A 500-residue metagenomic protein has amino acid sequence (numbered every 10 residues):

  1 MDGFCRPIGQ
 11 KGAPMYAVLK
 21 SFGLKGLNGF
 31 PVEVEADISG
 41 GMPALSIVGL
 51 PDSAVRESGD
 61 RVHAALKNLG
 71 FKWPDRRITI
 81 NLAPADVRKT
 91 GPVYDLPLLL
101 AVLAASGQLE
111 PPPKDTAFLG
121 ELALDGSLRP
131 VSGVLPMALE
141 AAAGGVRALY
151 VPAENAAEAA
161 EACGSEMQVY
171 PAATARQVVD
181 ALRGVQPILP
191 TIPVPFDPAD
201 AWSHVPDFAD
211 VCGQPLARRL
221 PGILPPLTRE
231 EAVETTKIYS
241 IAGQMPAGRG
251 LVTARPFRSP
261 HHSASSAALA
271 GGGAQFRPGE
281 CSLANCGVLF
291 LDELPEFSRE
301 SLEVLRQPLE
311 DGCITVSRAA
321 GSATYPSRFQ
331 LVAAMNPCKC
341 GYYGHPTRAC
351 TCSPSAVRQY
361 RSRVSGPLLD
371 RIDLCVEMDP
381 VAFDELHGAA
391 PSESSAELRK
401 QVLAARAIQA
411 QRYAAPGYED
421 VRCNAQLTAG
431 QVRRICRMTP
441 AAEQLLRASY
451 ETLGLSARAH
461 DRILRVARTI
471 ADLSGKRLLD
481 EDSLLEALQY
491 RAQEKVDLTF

Functional and structural regions predicted by a protein language model:
D2-P215, H460, R477-F500: Peripheral, non-AAA+ core regions of ATP-driven protein-machinery
V32-I38, L269, D373-E377: Short beta-strand elements
A54-G59, K72-P74, N81-G91, F276 (+1 more regions): Basic, amphipathic alpha-helical bundle interface domains used for macromolecular binding and assembly
R61, A65, L98-A101, M137-E140 (+9 more regions): Alpha-helical scaffold elements adjacent to nucleotide-binding pockets in ATP/GTP-utilizing enzyme cores
S106-Q108, G184, G243, G312 (+1 more regions): Short glycine-centered helix-capping/turn motifs at secondary-structure transition points
E110-P111, D180-P193, T228-R229, I241-A247 (+2 more regions): Proline-centered turn/helix-capping motifs that create local helix->coil transitions or kinks
R147-P152, Q168-A172, P226, L289-L291 (+2 more regions): Short hydrophobic alpha-helical runs that function as membrane-insertion/retention elements
L216-S362: Conserved ASCE/P-loop NTPase catalytic core
